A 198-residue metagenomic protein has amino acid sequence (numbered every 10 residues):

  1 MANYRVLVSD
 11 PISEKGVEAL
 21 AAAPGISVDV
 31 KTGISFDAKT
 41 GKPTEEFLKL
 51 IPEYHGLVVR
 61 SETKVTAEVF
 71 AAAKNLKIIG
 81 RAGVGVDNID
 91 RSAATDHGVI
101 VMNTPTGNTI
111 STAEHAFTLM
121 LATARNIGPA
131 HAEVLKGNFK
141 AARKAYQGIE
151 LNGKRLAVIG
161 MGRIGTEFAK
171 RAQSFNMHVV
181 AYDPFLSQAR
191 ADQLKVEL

Functional and structural regions predicted by a protein language model:
M1-Y54: N-terminal glycine-/charge-rich "phosphate-binding" loop or analogous flexible N-terminal tail
N3, L76, N152-R155: Phosphate-coordination loops involved in phosphoryl transfer and adenosine-cofactor binding
L7, S35, T40, H55-L135 (+1 more regions): Phosphate/diphosphate ligand-binding glycine-rich loop within oxidoreductases
P11-E14, E62, D183-Q188: Short, polar loop motifs at secondary-structure junctions
G16-A22, A71, I89-D96, L186-L194: Short loop/helix-cap segments at secondary-structure boundaries that form the rim of catalytic
D29-G41, R60-S61, K136-K144, Q193-L198: Short gly/ser/thr-rich secondary-structure transition/capping motifs
T44-F47, T66, Q147, K195-V196: Acidic, amphipathic alpha-helical patches
K144-L198: Rossmann-like dinucleotide/phosphate-binding beta-alpha-beta segment
